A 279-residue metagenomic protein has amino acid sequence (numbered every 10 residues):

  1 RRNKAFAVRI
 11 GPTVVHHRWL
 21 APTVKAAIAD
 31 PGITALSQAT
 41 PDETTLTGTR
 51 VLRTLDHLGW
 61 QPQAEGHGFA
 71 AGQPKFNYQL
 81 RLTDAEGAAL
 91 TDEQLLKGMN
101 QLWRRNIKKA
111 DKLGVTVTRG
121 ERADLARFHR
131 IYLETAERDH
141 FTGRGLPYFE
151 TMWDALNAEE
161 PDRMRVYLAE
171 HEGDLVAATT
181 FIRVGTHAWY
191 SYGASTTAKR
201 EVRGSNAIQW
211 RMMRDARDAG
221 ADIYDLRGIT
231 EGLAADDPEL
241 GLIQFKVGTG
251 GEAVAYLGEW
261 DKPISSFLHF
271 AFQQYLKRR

Functional and structural regions predicted by a protein language model:
R1-N3, A216: Hydrophobic pocket-lining residues that define ligand/cofactor binding sites across diverse proteins
N3-K4, P74: Residue-level preference for short coil/turn positions at secondary-structure junctions
F6-P12, Q38, T118-G120, L168 (+1 more regions): A structural signal for short, well-ordered beta-strand segments and their strand-loop junctions that often border
T13-V14, D124, T230, W260: Conserved beta-strand edge residues that scaffold enzyme active sites
V14-P22, E43, H57-E201, D215: A conserved beta-strand-loop-helix scaffold within acyl/acetyltransferase catalytic domains
A21-A85, D222-R279: Active-site/acyl-donor-binding loops of N-acyltransferases
M152-A271: Aromatic (often tryptophan-rich) hydrophobic motifs at membrane interfaces
